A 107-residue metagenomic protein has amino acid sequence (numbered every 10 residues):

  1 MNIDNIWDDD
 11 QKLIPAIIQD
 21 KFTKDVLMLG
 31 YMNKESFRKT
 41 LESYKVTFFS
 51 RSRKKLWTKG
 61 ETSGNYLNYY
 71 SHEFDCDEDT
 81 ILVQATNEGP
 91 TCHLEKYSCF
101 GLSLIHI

Functional and structural regions predicted by a protein language model:
M1-L13: Short, basic/aromatic recognition patches
D4, P15, Y69-S71: Short, acidic/polar N-cap/turn motifs at the starts of alpha helices
Q11-N33: Active-site and channel-lining beta-strand-loop segments that bind or position nucleotide-derived/phosphorylated
F22-T23, K34-F37, E78, E88-P90: Short, charged/polar surface micro-motifs in flexible loops or helix N-caps
K34-F48: A short, polar/charged loop-to-alpha-helix boundary motif
V46-L102: Short, structured beta-strand-loop surface elements
I105-I107: Conserved small/polar residues in nucleotide/adenosyl-binding loops
